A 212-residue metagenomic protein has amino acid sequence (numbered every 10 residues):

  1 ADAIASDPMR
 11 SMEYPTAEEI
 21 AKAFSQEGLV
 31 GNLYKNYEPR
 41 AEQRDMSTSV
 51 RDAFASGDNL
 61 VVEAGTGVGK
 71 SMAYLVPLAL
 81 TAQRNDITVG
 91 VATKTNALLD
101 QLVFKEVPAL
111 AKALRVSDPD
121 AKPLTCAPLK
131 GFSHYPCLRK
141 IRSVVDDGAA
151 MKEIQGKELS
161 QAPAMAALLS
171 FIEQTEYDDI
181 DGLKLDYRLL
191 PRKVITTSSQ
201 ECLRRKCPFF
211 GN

Functional and structural regions predicted by a protein language model:
D2-L33, D86-T88, A92-N212: A substrate-engagement module of RecA-like helicase motors
Y14-V62: Conserved pre-motif I regulatory segment
E38-P39, G65-K70, Q200-C207: Short, flexible loop segments at the rims of nucleotide/cofactor-binding pockets, characterized by
P39-E42, M46, K70-S71, L99 (+1 more regions): Phosphate/oxyanion-binding active-site loops and adjacent basic polyanion-contact surfaces
R51-D52, M72-N85, K105-A109: Walker A/P-loop NTP-binding motif
S56-L60, R84-G90: Short, surface-exposed connector motifs at secondary-structure boundaries
S56-P77: Walker A/P-loop
N59-V61, T81, N212: A compositional/structural signature marking long, glycine- and acidic/polar-rich segments with frequent tryptophans
